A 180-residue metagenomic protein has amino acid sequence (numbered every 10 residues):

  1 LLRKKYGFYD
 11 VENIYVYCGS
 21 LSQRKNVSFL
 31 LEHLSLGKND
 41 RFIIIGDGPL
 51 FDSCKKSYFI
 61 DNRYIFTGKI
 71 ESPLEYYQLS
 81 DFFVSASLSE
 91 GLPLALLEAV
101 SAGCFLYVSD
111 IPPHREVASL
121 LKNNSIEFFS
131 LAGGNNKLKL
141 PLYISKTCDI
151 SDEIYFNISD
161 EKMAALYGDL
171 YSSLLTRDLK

Functional and structural regions predicted by a protein language model:
L1-F8: A short helix/loop element that forms part of the nucleotide-sugar donor recognition site in Leloir-type
Y9-K25, L31-L34: Conserved donor-binding/catalytic core segment of Leloir-type glycosyltransferases
R41-R63, T67: Short, structured helix-loop element that forms part of the nucleotide-activated donor/catalytic region
K69, L88: Aromatic "clamp/platform" in nucleotide-sugar-dependent glycosyltransferases that forms part of the donor/acceptor
F83-V84: A short hydrophobic beta-strand element within the catalytic core of glycosyltransferases that build diverse glycans
F105-V108: Short hydrophobic beta-strand element within catalytic cores of glycosyltransferases and related nucleotide-activated
R115-Y143: Change "using UDP/GDP/dTDP sugars" to "using nucleotide sugars
S145-L179: A charged, aromatic-enriched C-terminal amphipathic alpha-helix characteristic of glycosyltransferases across folds
